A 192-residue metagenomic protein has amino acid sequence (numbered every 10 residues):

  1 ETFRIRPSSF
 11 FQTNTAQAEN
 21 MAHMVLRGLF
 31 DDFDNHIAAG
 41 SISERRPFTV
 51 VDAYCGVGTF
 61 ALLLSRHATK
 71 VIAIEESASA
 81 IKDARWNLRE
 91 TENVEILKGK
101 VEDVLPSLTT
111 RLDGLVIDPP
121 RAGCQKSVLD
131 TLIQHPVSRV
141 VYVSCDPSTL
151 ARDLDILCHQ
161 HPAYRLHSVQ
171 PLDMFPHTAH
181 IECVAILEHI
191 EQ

Functional and structural regions predicted by a protein language model:
E1-Q192: Rossmann-like S-adenosyl-L-methionine
